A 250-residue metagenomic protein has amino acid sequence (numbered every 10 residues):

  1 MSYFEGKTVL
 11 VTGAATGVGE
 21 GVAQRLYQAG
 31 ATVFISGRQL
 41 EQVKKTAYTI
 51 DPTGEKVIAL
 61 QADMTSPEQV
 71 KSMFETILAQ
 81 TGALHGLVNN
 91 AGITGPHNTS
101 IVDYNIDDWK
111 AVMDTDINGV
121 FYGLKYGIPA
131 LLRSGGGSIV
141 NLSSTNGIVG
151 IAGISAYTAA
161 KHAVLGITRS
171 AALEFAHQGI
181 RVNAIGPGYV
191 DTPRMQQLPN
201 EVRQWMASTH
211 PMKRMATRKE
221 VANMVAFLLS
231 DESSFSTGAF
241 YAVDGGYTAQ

Functional and structural regions predicted by a protein language model:
Y3, L124, R214-V243, Y247-T248: C-terminal substrate-recognition "lid" of short-chain dehydrogenase/reductases
T8, A15-G17, Q39: Conserved glycine-rich cofactor-binding loop
L40, Q61-M73, I106, K219-E220: The beta1-alpha1 cofactor-binding region of Rossmann-like NAD(H)/NADP(H)-dependent oxidoreductases
N98-I101, N105-K110, M195, M206: Substrate-binding pocket helix/loop in short-chain dehydrogenase/reductase
V102-F121, V140, V164, M212: Catalytic Tyr-X3-Lys loop
L124, A160, T168: Active-site helix of classical SDR
P129, L173-H177, S234: Alpha-helical segment proximal to the catalytic Tyr-Lys
S144: Residue(s) in the substrate-gating loop at a strand-loop-helix junction that position the organic substrate next
